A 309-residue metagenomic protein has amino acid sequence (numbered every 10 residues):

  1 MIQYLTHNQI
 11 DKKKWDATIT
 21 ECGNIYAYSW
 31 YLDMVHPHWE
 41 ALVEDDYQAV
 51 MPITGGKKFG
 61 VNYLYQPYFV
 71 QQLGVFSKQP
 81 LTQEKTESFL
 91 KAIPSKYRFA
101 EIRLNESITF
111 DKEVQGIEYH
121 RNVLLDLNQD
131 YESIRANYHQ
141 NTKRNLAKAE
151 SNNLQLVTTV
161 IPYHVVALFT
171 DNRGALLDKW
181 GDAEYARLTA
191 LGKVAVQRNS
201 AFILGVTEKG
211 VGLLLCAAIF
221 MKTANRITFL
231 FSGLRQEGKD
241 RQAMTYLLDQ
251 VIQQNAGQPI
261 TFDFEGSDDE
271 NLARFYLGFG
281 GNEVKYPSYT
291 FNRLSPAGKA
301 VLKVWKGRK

Functional and structural regions predicted by a protein language model:
M1, N292-K309: Membrane-proximal basic amphipathic "stem/tether" segments
I2-D46, V50-G60, L104-K239: A conserved beta-strand-loop-helix scaffold within acyl/acetyltransferase catalytic domains
P37-W39, S95-F99, G257-P259: Short, high-confidence coil segments that cap the C-terminus of an alpha-helix and link into the following beta-strand
A41-V43, R98-L104, F262-F264: Short, hydrophobic beta-strand segments that form beta-sheet elements in well-ordered domains
Q66-S107: A gly/proline- and charged-residue-enriched helix-loop-helix capping module
V70-Q72, S151-N153, P259: Short, solvent-exposed beta-strand edge segments and adjacent coil->beta transition regions
E84-K91, K193, R198-A300: Aromatic (often tryptophan-rich) hydrophobic motifs at membrane interfaces
G116-I117, R173-G174, F279, K299-L302: Short low-complexity, flexible loop/linker segments enriched in glycine and/or proline with clustered acidic
